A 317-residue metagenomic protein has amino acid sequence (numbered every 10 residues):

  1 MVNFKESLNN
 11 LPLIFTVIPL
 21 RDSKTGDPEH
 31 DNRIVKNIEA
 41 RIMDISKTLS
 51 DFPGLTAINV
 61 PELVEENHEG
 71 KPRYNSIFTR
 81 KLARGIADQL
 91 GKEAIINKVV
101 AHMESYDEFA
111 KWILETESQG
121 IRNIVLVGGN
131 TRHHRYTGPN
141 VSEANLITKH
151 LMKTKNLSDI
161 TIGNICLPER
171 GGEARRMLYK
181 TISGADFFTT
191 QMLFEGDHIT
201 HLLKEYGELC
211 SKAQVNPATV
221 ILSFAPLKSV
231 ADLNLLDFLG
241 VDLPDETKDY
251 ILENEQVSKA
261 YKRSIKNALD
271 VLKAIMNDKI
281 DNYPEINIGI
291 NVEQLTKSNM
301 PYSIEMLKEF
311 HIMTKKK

Functional and structural regions predicted by a protein language model:
M1-I18, D22-V35, A87: N-terminal amphipathic alpha-helix/helix-capping segment at the start of soluble metabolic enzymes
M1-S7, D31-D51, V125-T131, T137-L167 (+3 more regions): Active-site pocket-lining/capping segments in soluble small-molecule metabolic enzymes
V2, L11, G70-N97, D107 (+2 more regions): Flavin-dependent oxidoreductase catalytic cores
N10-T16, L55-N59, E93-I95, R122-V125 (+4 more regions): Structural preference for beta-strand elements that scaffold enzyme active sites
T16-S23, P61-E65, N97-H102, G129-R132 (+5 more regions): Active-site beta-loop-alpha junctions enriched in small/polar residues
N32-R41, N75-F78, A101-E115: Glycine-rich anion/phosphate-binding loops
I38, S50-I77, G129-P139, T190-Y206 (+1 more regions): Glycine-rich, proline-tolerant flexible connector loops at the mouths of alpha/beta enzymes
S50-D51, E117, T181-I182: Non-catalytic positions within long, well-ordered alpha-helices that form the structural scaffold/packing of enzyme
